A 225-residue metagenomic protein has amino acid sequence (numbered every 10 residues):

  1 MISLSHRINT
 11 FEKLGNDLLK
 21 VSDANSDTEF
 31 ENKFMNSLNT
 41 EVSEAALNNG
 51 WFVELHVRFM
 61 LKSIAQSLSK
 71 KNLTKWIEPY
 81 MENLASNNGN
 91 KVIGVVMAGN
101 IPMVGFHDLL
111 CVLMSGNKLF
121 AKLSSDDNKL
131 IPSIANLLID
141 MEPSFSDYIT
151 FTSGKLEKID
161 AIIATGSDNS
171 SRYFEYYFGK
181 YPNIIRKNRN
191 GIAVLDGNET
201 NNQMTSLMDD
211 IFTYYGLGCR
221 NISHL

Functional and structural regions predicted by a protein language model:
M1-V92: N-terminal Rossmann-like NAD(P)+-binding subdomain of aldehyde/semialdehyde dehydrogenases
L14, I64, K71, L138 (+2 more regions): Alpha-helix boundary/capping residues
L55-V57, Y80-L84, A121-N128, K155-L156 (+1 more regions): A broad, low-specificity signal for short, low-complexity segments enriched in glycine/proline and polar/charged
L68, M97, D196-G197: Pocket-edge structural micro-motifs
W76-M141, F145: Conserved small-residue-rich beta-alpha loop and adjacent elements that most often cradle the phosphate/pyrophosphate
E142-L225: Conserved NAD(P)+-binding/catalytic subdomain of aldehyde/semialdehyde dehydrogenases
